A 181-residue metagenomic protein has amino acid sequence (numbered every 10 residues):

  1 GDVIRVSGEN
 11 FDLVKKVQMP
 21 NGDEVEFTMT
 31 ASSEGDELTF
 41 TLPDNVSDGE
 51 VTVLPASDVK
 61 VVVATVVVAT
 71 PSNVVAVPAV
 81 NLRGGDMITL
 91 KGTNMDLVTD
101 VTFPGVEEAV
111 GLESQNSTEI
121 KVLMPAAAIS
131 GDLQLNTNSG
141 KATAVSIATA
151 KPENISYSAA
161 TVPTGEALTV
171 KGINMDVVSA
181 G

Functional and structural regions predicted by a protein language model:
G1-L13, D58-L97, S130, G140-A180: Beta-strand/beta-sandwich contexts
L13-D23, L97-V106, V177-G181: Change to "...patches in solvent-exposed regions of secreted, membrane-anchored, or virion-exposed structural
N21-F27, G105-V110, P152-N154: Short, solvent-exposed loop/linker segments at beta-strand-coil boundaries, enriched for Pro/Gly and Ser/Thr
F27-S33, V110-Q115: Short beta-strand segments within Ig-like beta-sandwich modules, predominantly Fibronectin type-III
S32-E34, G84, N116-T118, T164: Residue-level recognition of beta-strand termini and adjacent short loop/turns
D36-F40, I88, T118-V122: Short strand-edge motifs at loop-to-beta-strand transitions and within beta-strands of extracellular beta-rich domains
V46-S57, S130-N138: Short, aromatic- and glycine-rich surface loops/edge beta-strands on solvent-exposed regions
